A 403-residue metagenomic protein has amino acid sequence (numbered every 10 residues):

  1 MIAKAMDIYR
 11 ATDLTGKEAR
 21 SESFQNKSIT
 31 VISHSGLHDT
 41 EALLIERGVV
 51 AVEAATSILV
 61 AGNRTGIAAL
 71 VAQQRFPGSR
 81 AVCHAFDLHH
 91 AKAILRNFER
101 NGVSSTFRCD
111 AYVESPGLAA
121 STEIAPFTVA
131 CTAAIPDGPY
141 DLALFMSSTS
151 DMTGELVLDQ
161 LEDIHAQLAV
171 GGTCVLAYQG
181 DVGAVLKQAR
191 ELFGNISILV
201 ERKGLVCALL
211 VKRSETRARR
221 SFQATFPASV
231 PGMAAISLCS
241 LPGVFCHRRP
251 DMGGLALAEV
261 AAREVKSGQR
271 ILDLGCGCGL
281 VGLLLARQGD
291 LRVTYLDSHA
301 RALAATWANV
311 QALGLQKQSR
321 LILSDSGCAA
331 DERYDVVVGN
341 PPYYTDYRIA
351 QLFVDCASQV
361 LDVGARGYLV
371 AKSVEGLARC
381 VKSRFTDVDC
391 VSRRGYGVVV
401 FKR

Functional and structural regions predicted by a protein language model:
T12-D13, E18-E53, L205-K266: SAM-dependent Rossmann-like transferase core, predominantly class I methyltransferases with a strong bias toward
L37-C131, M252-G339: Conserved SAM/SAH cofactor-binding pocket of Class I
A72, I164-H165, A189, L285 (+2 more regions): Class I S-adenosylmethionine-dependent transferase superfamily signal
C83, Y295, L369-V370, C390: Conserved SAM-binding loop
D141-G154, L274-C278, Y334-D346: Conserved proline-anchored active-site loop of SAM-dependent methyltransferases that bridges a beta-strand
L156-V170, L352-V363: A short glycine-rich, Lys/Arg-flanked "PGG" loop and its adjoining helix->strand segment in the class I
G171-Q179, G364-A371: Conserved beta-strand signature within the Rossmann-like core of class I S-adenosyl-L-methionine
V182-M233, V244, S373-R403: Class I S-adenosyl-L-methionine
